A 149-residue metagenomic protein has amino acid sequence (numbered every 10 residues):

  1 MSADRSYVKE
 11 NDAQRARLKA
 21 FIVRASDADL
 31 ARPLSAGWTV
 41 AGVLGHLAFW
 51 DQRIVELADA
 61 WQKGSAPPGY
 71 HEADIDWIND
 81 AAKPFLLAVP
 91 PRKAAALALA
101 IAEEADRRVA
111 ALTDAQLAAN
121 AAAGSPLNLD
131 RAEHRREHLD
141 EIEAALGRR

Functional and structural regions predicted by a protein language model:
M1-D27, R53-D59: Alpha-helical bundle segments that constitute or directly flank the non-heme di-iron/ferroxidase center
M1-D4, P84-A88, N120, G124: A short, mixed-charge helix-start or loop-turn motif at secondary-structure junctions
D4-N11, V40, P91-A98, N128-R131 (+1 more regions): Hydrophobic packing residues in well-ordered alpha-helices of helical domains and bundles
K9-D12, A16, G69-A73, L99: Alpha-helix N-cap/helix-start motif at coil-to-helix transitions, marked by capping-box chemistry
Q14-F21, W50, I101-E104, R108 (+2 more regions): Amphipathic, well-ordered alpha-helical segments in soluble domains
L18-F21, A25-A28, W61, R108 (+2 more regions): A short secondary-structure junction motif
P33-W77, D114-R149: Short, contiguous alpha-helical
D76-L117: Acidic/histidine-rich alpha-helical segments that form the ligand environment of transition-metal centers
